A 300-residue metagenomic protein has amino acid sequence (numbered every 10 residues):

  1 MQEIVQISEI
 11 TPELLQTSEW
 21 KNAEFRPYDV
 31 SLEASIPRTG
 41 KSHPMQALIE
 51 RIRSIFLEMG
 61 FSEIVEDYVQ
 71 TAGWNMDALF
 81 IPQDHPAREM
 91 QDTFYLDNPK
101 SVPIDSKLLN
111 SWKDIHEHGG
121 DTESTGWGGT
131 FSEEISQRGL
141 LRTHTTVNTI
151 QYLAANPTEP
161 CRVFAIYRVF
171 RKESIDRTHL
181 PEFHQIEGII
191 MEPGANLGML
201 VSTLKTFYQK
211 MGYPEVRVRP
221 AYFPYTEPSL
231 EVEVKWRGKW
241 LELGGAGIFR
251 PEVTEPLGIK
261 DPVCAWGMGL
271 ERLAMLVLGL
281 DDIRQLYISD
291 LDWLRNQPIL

Functional and structural regions predicted by a protein language model:
M1-L300: TRNA-recognition modules of translation machinery and tRNA-sensing kinases, especially anticodon-binding
